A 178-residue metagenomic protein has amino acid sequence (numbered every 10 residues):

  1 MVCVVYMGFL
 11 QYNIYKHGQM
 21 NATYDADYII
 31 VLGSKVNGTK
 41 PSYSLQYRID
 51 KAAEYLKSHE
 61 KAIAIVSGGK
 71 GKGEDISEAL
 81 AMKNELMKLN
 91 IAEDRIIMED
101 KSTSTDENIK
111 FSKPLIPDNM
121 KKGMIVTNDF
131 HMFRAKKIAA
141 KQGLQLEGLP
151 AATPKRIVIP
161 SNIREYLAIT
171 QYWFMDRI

Functional and structural regions predicted by a protein language model:
M1-F9: Hydrophobic membrane-insertion alpha-helices, especially the h-region of bacterial N-terminal signal peptides
F9-N162: A structural signal for short, hydrophobic/glycine-enriched beta-strand patches
I159-I178: A transmembrane-helix-recognition feature enriched in membrane-embedded lipid enzymes and envelope glyco-/phospholipid
